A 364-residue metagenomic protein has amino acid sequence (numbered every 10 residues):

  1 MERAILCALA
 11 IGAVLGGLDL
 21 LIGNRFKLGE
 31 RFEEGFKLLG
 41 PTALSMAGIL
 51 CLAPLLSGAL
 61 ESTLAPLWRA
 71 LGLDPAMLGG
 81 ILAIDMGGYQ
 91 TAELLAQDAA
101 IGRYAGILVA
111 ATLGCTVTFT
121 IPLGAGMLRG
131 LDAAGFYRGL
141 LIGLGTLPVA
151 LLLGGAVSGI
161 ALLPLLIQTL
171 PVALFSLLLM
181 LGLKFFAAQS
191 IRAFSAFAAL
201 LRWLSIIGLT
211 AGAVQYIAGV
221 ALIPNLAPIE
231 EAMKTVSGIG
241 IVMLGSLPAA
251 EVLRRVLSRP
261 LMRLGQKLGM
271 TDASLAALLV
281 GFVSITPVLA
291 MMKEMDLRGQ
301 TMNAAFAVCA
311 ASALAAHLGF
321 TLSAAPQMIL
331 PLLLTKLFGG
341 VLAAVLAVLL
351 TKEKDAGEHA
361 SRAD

Functional and structural regions predicted by a protein language model:
M1-G48, Y104-L113, T118-G245, P326-D364: Signature of multi-pass transmembrane helix bundles
G23-L28, L60, L253-P260: Juxtamembrane/interfacial segments flanking transmembrane helices
E30-L38, A65-R69, E231, R259-M270: Short amphipathic alpha-helical coupling elements at transmembrane boundaries
L55-D74: Interfacial/capping segments of alpha-helical transmembrane domains
L56-L60, Q215, A313-Q327, L333 (+1 more regions): Juxtamembrane "helix exit" motif at the C-terminal ends of alpha-helical transmembrane segments in multi-pass membrane
L71-T146, T271-A325: Alpha-helical membrane segments and immediately flanking helix-loop junctions that form or couple to the substrate/ion
A221-A273, V280: Long, well-ordered mid-to-C-terminal structural blocks that present hydrophobic/aromatic surfaces
